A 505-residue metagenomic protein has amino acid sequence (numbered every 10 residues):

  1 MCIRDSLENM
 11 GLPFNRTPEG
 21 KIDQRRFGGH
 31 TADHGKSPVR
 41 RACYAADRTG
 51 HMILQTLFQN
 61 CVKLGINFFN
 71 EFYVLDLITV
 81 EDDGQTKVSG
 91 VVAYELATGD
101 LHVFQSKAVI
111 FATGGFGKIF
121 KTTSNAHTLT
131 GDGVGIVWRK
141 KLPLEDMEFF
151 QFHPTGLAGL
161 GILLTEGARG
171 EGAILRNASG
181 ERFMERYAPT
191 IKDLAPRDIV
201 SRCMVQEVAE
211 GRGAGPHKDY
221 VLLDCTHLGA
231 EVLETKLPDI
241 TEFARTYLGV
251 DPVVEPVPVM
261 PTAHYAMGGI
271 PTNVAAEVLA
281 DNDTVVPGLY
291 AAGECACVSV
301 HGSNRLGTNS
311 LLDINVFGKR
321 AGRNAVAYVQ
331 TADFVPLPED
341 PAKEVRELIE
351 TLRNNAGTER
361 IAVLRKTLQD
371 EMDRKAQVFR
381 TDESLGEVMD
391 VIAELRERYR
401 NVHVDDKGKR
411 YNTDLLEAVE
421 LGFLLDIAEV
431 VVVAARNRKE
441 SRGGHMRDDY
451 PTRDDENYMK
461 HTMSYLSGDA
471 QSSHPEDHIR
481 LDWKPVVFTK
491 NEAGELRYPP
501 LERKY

Functional and structural regions predicted by a protein language model:
M1, D5, N9-D100, Q105 (+3 more regions): Conserved redox-cofactor binding core of oxidoreductases
S6-N9, M52, T56-K63, G90 (+9 more regions): Alpha-helical scaffold segments in soluble metabolic enzymes
M10, T17-P18, A45-D47, N60 (+18 more regions): Fold-independent oxyanion-binding glycine-rich loops and adjacent beta-strand/coil segments at enzyme active sites
L12-C43, V80, R176-E185, P189-L194 (+4 more regions): Glycine- and aromatic-enriched mobile tails/lids
R48, A97, L101, F120-T128 (+5 more regions): Alpha-helix capping and helix-loop boundary segments enriched in small/acidic/polar residues
N67-I119, E148-F150, D239-I240, Y247 (+5 more regions): Conserved mixed alpha/beta core segments that line enzyme active sites in large multi-domain catalysts
A108-I162, G215, G307-N324: Glycine-rich loop(s) and the adjacent beta-strand/alpha-helix scaffold that form part
I136, L142-P258, N324, Q330 (+1 more regions): An anion/pyrophosphate-binding glycine-rich loop and adjacent beta-alpha core in soluble alpha-beta enzymes
